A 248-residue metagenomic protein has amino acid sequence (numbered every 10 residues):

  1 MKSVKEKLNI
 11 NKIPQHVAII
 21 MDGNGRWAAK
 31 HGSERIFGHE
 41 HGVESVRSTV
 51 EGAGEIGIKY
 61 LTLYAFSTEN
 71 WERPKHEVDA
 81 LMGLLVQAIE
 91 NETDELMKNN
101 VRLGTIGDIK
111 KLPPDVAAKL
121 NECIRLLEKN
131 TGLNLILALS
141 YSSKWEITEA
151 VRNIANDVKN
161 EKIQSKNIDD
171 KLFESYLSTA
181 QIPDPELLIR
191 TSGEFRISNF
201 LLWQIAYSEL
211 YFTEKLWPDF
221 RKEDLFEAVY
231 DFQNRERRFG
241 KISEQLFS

Functional and structural regions predicted by a protein language model:
M1-S248: Flexible, compositionally biased loop and terminal segments
